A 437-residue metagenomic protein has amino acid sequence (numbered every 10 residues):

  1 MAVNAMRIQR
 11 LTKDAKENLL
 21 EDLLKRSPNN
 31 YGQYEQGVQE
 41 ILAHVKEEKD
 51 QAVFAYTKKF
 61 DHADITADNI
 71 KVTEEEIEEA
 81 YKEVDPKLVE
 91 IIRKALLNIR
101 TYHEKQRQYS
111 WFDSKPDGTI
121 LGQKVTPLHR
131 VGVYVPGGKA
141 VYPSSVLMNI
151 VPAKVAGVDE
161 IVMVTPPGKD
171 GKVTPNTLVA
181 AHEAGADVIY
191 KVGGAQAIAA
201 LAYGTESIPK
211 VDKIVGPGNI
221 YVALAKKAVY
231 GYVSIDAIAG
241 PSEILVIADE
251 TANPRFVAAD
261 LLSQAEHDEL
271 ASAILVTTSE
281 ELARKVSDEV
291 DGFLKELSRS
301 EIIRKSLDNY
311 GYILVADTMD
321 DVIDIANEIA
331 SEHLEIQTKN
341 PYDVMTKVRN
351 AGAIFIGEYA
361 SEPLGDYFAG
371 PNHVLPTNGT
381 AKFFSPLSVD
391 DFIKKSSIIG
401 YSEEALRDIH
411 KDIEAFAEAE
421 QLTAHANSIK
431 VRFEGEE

Functional and structural regions predicted by a protein language model:
A2-H129: N-terminal Rossmann-like NAD(P)+-binding subdomain of aldehyde/semialdehyde dehydrogenases
A5-D14, V188-G193, I313-T318: Short acidic-hydrophobic, aromatic-tinged amphipathic segments that line or gate anion-handling sites
D113-V179: Conserved small-residue-rich beta-alpha loop and adjacent elements that most often cradle the phosphate/pyrophosphate
D159-G168, A273-S279, G357: Short internal beta-strands
A186-F256, D260-S263, H267-S272: Conserved NAD(P)+-binding/catalytic subdomain of aldehyde/semialdehyde dehydrogenases
P217, A237-A248, Q264-S287, I303-L314 (+4 more regions): Short loop-to-beta-strand entry elements in the cores of soluble alpha/beta enzymes
N327-E437: C-terminal core of ALDH-fold dehydrogenases
